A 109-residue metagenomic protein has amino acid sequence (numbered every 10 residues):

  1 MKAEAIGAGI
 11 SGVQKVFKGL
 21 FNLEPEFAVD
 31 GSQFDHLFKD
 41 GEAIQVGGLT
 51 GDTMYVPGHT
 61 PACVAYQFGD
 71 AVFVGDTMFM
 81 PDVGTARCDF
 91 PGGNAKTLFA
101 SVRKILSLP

Functional and structural regions predicted by a protein language model:
M1-T53: Active-site HxH/HxHxD metal-binding segment of metal-dependent hydrolases
I10, H59-T60, D70-A71, T77-M78 (+1 more regions): Active-site metal-binding loops of divalent metal-dependent hydrolases
L20-F21, D70-A71, R87-D89: Short, glycine/charged-enriched secondary-structure capping and boundary segments
D30, F34, D52, A62 (+1 more regions): Internal, well-ordered alpha-helical segments in soluble enzyme and binding-protein domains
Q33, K39, M78, V83-T85: Residue-level signal for pocket-adjacent positions within structured domains
F38, V56-H59, D76, L98: Divalent metal-coordination and catalytic microenvironments
G41-F68, V72: Core dinuclear metal-dependent hydrolase active-site scaffold
P81-P109: Cap/insert and terminal regions of metallo-dependent hydrolase folds
